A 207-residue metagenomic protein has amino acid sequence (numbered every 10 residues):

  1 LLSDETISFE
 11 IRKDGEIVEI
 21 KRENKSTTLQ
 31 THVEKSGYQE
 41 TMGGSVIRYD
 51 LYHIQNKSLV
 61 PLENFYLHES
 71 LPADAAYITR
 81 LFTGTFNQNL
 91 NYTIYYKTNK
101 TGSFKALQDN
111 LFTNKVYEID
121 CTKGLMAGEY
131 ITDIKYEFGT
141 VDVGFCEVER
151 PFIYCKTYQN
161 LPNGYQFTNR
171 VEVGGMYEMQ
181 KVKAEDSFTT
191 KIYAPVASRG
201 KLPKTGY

Functional and structural regions predicted by a protein language model:
L1-E34, Q159-G206: Extracellular/luminal low-complexity Ser/Thr/Pro-rich, glycosylation-prone repeat/linker regions
L1-K13, V46-H53, V116-F167, G175-Y177: Low-complexity, intrinsically disordered segments enriched in Ser/Thr together with acidic residues
E16-I20, Q30, T79, T101-A106 (+2 more regions): Short, surface-exposed beta-strand/loop "edge" segments at domain boundaries and coil↔beta transitions
E34-Q39, T122-G124: Short amphipathic beta-strand and strand-loop transition segments with alternating hydrophobic
G37-S70: Short beta-strand elements of extracellular/lumenal beta-sandwich folds
L62, R80-F82, K201, T205-Y207: Low-complexity, intrinsically disordered regulatory segments enriched in Pro/Ser/Thr and acidic residues
E63-D133: A surface/secretory-pathway sequence property marking extracellular, secreted, or lumenal proteins enriched
